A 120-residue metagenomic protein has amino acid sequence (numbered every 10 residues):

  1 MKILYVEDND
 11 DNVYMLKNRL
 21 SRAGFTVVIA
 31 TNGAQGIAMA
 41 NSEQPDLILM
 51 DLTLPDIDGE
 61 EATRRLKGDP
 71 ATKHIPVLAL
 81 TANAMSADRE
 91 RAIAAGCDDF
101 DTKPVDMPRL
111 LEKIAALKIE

Functional and structural regions predicted by a protein language model:
E7, T31: Conserved acidic carboxylate
Y14-R22: Charged docking surfaces used in two-component/phosphorelay signaling
D51, T81: Active-site residues of response regulator receiver
P55, K73, M85: The feature encodes the CheY-like receiver
V105-I114: C-terminal output helix
